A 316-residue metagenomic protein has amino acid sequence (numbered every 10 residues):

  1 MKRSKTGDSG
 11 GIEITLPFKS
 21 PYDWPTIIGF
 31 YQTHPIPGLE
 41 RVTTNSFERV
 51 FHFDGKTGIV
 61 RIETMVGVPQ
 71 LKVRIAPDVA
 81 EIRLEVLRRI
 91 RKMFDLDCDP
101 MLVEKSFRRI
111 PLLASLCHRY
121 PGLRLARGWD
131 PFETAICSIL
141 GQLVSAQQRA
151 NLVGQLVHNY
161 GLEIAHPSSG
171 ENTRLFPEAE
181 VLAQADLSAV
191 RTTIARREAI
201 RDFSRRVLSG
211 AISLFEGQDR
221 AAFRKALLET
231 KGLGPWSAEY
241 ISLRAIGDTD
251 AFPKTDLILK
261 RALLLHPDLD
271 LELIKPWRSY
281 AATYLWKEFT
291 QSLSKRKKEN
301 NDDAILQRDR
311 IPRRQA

Functional and structural regions predicted by a protein language model:
M1-A316: HhH-family (HhH-GPD) DNA N-glycosylase catalytic core used in base-excision repair
